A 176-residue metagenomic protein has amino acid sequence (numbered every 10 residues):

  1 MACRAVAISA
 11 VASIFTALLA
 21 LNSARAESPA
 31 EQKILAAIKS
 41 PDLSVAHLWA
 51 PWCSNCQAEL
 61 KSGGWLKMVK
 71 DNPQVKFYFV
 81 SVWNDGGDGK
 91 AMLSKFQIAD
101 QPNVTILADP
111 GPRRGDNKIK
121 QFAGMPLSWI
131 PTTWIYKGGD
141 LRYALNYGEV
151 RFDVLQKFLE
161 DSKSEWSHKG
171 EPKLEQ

Functional and structural regions predicted by a protein language model:
M1-R4: N-terminal secretory signal peptides that target proteins for export/translocation
S9-A20: Bacterial N-terminal signal peptides
A26-E27, K157-Q176: Non-globular targeting/processing and membrane-anchoring segments
A26-S44, K67: A short beta-strand-turn-helix
I38-Q57: Short active-site neighborhood of thiol/selenol oxidoreductases, capturing the structured segment around
S40-V45, N72-Y78, D100-V104, I130 (+1 more regions): Loop/turn elements at helix/coil->beta-strand transitions in domains of secreted/extracellular proteins
A58-I98, P112-K118: Structural microenvironment flanking redox-active thiols in thiol-disulfide oxidoreductases
G111-K157: Thiol/disulfide oxidoreductase modules built on the thioredoxin-like
